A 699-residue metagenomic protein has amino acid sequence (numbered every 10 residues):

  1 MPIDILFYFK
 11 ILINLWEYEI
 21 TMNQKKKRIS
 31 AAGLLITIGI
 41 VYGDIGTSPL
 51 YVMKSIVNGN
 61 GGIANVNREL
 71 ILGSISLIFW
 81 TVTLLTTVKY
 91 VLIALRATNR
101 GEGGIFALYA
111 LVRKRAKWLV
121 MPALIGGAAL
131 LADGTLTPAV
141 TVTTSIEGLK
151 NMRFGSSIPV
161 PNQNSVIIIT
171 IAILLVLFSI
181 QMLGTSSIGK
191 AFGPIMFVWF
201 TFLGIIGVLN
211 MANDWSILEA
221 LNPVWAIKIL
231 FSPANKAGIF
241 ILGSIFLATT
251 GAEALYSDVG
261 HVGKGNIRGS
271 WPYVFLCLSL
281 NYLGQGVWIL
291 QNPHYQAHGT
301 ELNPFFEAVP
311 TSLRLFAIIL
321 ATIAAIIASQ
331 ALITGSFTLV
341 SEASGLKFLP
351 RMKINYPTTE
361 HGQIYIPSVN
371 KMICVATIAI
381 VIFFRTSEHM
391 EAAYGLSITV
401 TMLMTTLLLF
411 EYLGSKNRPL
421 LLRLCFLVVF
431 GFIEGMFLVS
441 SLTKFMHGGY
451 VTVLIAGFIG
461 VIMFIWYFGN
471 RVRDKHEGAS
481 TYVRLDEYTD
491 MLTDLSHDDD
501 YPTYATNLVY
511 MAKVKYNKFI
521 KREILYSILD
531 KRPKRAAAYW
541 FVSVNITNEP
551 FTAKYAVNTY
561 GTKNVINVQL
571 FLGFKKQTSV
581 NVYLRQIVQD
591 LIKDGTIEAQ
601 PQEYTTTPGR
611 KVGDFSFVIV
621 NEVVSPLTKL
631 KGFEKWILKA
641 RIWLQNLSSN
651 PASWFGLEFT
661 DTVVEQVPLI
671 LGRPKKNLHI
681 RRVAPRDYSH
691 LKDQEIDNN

Functional and structural regions predicted by a protein language model:
M1, F7-K10, V259, N548-E549: Short linear, low-complexity motifs centered on an aromatic residue
I3-T21: Short, Lys/Arg-enriched N-terminal segments with co-localized hydrophobic residues within the first ~10-30 amino acids
E17-N699: The structured alpha-helical core of multi-pass membrane proteins
